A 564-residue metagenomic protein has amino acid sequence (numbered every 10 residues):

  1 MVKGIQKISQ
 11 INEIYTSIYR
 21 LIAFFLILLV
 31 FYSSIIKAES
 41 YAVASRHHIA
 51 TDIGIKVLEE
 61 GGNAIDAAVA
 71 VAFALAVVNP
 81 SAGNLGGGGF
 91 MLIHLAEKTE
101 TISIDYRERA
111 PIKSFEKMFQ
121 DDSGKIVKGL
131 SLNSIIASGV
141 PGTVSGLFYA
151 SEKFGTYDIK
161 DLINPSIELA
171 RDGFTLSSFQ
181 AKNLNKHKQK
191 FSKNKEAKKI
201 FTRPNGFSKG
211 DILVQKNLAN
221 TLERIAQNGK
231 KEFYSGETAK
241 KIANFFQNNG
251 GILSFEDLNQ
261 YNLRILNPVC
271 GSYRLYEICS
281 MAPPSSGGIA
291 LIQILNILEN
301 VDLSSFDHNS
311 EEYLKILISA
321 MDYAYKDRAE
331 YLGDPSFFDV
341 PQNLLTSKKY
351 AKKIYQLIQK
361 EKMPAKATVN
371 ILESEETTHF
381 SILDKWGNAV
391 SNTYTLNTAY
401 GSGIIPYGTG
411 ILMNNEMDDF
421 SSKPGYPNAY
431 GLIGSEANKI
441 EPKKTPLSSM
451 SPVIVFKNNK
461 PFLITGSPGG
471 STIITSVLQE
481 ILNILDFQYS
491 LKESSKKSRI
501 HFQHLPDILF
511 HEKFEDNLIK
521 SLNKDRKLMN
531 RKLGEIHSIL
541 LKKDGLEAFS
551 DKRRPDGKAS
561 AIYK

Functional and structural regions predicted by a protein language model:
G4-A23: Bacterial N-terminal signal peptides that target proteins for export
I22-S33: Bacterial N-terminal signal peptides
I36-D52, K56, G62-G229, F233-S235 (+5 more regions): Noncatalytic scaffold domains of N-terminal-nucleophile
V77-H94, K98-S103, I252-S254, A389-K457 (+2 more regions): Active-site rim segments in enzyme catalytic domains, especially the processed small/beta chain of N-terminal
N84, G88-L95, T378-L383, P452-I454 (+2 more regions): Short beta-strand scaffold segments in enzyme catalytic cores
V301-T395, T409, P424-G425: Internal maturation/activation junctions in enzymes
K444, V477, D486-R531: Extended C-terminal subregions enriched in glycine
